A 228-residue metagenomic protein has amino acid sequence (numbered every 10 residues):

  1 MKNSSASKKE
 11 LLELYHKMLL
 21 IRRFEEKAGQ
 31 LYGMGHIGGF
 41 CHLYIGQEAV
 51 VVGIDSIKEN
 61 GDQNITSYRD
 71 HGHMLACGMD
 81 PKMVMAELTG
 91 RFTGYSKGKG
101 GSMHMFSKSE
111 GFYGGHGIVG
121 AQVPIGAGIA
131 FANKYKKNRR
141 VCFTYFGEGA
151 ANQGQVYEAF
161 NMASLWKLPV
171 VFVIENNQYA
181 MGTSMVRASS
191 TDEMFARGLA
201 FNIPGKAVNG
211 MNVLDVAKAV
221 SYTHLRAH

Functional and structural regions predicted by a protein language model:
M1-G38, N60: Cofactor-/ligand-binding subdomain signature composed of acidic, glycine-rich, tryptophan-containing flexible loops
E13, R23, E158, D215-K218: Generic recognition of stable, solvent-exposed alpha-helical segments in well-folded globular domains
E26-G29, M34-W166, S184-S190, F195 (+1 more regions): Cofactor-binding active-site loop characterized by glycine-rich and histidine/acidic residues
R69, E175-Q178, G210-M211: Short, ordered loop/turn segments at secondary-structure junctions
L168-F172: A glycine-rich helix N-cap at a beta->alpha junction
Q178-T183, I203-V208: Short beta-alpha connecting loops at secondary-structure transitions that line or flank enzyme active sites
K206-Y222: Conserved phosphate-handling catalytic cores of large alpha/beta enzymes
T223-H228: Conserved small/polar residues in nucleotide/adenosyl-binding loops
